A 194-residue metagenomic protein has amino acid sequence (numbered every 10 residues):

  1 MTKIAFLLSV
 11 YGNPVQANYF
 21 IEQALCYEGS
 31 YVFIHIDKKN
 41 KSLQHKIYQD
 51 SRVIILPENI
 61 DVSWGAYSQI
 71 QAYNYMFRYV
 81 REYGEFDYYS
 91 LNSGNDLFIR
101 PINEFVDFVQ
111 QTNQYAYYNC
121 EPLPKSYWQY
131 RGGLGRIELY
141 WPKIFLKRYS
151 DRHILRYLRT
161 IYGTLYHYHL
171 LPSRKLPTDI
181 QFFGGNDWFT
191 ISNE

Functional and structural regions predicted by a protein language model:
M1-E194: ER/Golgi luminal nucleotide-sugar-dependent glycosyltransferases, focusing on the catalytic module
